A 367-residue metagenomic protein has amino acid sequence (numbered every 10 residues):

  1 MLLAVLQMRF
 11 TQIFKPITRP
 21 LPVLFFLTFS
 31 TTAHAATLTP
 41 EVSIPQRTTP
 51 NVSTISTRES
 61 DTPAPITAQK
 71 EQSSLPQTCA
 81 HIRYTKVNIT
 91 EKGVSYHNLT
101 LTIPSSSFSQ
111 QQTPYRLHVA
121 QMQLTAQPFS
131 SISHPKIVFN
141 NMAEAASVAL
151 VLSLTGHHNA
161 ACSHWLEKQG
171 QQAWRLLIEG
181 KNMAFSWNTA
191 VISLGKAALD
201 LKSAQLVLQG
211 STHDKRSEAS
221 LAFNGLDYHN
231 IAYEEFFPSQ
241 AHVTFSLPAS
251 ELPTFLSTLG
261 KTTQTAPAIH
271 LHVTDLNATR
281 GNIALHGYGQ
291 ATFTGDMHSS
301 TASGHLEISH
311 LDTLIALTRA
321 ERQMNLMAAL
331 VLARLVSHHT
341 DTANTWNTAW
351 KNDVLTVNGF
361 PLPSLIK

Functional and structural regions predicted by a protein language model:
M1-L2, S30-A33: Short, intrinsically disordered, low-complexity terminal segments
L2-A4, F14, S53: Coiled-coil-like amphipathic alpha-helices with heptad-repeat character
A4-V5, D61: Acidic, Ala/Val/Gly-enriched low-complexity intrinsically disordered segments
L6-P22: Bacterial N-terminal signal peptides that target proteins for export
P20-T31: Bacterial N-terminal signal peptides
A36-K367: Glycine-rich, small/hydroxylated-residue low-complexity segments
